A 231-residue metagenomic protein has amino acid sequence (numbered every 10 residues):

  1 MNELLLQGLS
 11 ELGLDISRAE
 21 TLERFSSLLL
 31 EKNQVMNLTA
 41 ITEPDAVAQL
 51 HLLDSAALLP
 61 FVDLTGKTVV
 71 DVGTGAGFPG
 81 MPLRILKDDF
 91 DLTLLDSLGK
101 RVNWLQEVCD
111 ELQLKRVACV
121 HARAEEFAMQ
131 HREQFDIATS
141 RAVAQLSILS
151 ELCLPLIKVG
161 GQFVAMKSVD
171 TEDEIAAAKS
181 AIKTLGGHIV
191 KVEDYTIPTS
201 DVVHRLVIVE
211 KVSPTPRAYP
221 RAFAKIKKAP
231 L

Functional and structural regions predicted by a protein language model:
M1-G66, V70, K100-V117, A222-F223: Class I SAM-dependent transferase core
T42, H121-R123, E193: Short loop/edge segments at beta-strand edges and connector loops that shape dinucleotide/nucleotide cofactor-binding
A56-A142, S150-E151: Conserved SAM/SAH cofactor-binding pocket of Class I
K87, I157-V159: Helix-to-beta-strand junctions that scaffold the AdoMet/dcAdoMet cofactor pocket in Class I SAM-dependent enzymes
R101-N103, T171, I175: Short alpha-helix immediately C-terminal to the canonical SAM-binding loop
E125, S168-E172, I197: Short "lid" loop at the C-terminus of a central beta-strand within the Rossmann-like core of SAM-dependent
G160-D170: Conserved beta-strand signature within the Rossmann-like core of class I S-adenosyl-L-methionine
A176-L231: SAM/dcSAM-binding transferase cores
